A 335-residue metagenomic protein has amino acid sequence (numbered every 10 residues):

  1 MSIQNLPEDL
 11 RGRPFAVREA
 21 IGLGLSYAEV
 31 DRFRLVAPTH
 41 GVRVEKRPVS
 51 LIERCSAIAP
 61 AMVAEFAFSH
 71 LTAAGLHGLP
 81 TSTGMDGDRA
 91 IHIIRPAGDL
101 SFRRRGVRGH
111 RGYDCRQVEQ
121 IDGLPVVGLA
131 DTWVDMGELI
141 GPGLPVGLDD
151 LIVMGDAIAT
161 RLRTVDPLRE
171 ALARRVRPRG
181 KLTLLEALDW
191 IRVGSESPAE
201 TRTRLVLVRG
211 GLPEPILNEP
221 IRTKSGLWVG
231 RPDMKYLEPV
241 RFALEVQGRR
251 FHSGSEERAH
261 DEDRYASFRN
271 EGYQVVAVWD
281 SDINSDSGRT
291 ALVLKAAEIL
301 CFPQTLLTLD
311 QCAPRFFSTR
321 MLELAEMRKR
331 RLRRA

Functional and structural regions predicted by a protein language model:
M1-G180, C301-A335: Short gly/ser-rich loop at a beta-strand->alpha-helix junction or flexible surface loop bordering the NTP-binding
E8, E19, A159-A335: Surface segments flanking catalytic/ligand-binding clefts of nucleic-acid enzymes
